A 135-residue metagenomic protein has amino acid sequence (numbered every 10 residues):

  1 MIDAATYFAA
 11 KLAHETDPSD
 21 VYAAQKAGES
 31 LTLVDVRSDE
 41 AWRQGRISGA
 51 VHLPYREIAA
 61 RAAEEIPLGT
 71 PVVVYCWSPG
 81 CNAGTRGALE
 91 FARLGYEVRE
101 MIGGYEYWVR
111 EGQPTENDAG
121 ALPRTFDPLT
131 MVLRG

Functional and structural regions predicted by a protein language model:
M1-T32, R37-Q44, N117-G135: Flexible, polar/low-complexity N-terminal or interdomain linker segments that lie immediately upstream of folded
Y22, A62-A63: Short hydrophobic/charged patches on amphipathic alpha-helices used for structural packing and interfaces
G28-L33, S48-G49, P71, Y96-E97: Short active-site oxyanion
W42-S48, W108: Short loop/helix-cap segments at secondary-structure boundaries that form the rim of catalytic
R46, A62, G112: Short, flexible helix/strand-to-coil boundary loops that buttress conserved ligand/catalytic motifs in alpha/beta
V51, G69, T115-A119: Short, hinge-like loop/turn segments at secondary-structure boundaries
L53-R61: Glycine-rich, highly charged phosphate/nucleotide-binding loops
A63-V109: Catalytic cysteine-centered active loop of the rhodanese-like fold, especially the PTP/DSP P-loop
